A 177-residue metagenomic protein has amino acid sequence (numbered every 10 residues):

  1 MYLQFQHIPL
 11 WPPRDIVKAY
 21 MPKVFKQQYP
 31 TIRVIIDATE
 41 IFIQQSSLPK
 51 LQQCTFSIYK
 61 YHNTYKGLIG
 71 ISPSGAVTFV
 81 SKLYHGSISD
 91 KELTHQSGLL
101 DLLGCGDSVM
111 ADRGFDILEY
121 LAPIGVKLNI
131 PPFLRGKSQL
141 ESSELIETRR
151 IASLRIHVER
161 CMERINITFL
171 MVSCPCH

Functional and structural regions predicted by a protein language model:
M1-H177: Short, well-ordered secondary-structure "scaffold" segments embedded in the functional core of diverse domains
